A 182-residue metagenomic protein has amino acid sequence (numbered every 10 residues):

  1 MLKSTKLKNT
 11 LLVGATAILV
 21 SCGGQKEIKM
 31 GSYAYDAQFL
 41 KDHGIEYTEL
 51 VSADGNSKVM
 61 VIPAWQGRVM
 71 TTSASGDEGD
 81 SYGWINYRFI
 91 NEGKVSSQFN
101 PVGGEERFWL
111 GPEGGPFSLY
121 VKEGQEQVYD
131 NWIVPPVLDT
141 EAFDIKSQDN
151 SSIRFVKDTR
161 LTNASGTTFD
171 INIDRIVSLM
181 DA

Functional and structural regions predicted by a protein language model:
L2-L11: Bacterial N-terminal signal peptides that target proteins for export
L12-G14, D181: A periodicity- and composition-biased signal for non-globular, repetitive helical segments
A15-G23: Hydrophobic h-region of N-terminal signal peptides that target proteins for export in Gram-negative bacteria
G23-A182: Surface-exposed acidic/polar loop and edge beta-strand patches at domain peripheries
